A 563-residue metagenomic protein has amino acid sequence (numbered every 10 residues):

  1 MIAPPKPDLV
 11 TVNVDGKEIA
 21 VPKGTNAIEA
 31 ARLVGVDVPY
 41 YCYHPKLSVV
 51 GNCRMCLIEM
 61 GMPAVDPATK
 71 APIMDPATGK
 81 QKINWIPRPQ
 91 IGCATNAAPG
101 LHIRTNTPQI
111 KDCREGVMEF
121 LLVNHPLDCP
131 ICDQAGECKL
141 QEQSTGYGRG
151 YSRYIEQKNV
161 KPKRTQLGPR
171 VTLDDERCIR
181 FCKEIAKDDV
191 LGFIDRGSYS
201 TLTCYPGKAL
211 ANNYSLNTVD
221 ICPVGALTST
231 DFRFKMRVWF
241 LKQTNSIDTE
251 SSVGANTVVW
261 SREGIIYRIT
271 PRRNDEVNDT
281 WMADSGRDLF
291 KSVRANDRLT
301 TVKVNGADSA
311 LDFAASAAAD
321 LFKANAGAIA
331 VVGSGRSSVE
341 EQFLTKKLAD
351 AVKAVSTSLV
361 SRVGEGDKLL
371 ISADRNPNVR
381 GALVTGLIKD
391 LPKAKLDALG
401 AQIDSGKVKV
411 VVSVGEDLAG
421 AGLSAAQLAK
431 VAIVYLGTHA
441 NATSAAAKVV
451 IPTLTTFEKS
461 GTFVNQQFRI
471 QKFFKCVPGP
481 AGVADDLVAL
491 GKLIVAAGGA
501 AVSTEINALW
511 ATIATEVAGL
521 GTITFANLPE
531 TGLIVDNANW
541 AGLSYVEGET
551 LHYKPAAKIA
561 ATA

Functional and structural regions predicted by a protein language model:
A3, R54-D248, V253-T257, I265: Fe-S ferredoxin-like electron-transfer domains and their immediately adjacent linker/connector regions across
T25-E29, S338, D485: Short, structural beta-strand-to-alpha-helix junction motif
A27-G61: A basic, amphipathic helix-loop patch mediating RNA/tRNA/ribosome contacts
K161, W260-G327, I371, R375 (+1 more regions): Cofactor-/ligand-binding subdomain signature composed of acidic, glycine-rich, tryptophan-containing flexible loops
Y214-P271, G415-D417, S424, A429-N441 (+1 more regions): Phosphate/diphosphate-binding loops
A330-E341, D417-A419: Gly/Ser/Thr-rich loops at beta-strand to alpha-helix junctions that form or flank small-molecule/cofactor-binding
L348, V352-T524: Non-catalytic alpha/beta scaffold blocks inside enzyme catalytic domains
W510-A563: Long, low-complexity segments enriched in small/aliphatic residues
